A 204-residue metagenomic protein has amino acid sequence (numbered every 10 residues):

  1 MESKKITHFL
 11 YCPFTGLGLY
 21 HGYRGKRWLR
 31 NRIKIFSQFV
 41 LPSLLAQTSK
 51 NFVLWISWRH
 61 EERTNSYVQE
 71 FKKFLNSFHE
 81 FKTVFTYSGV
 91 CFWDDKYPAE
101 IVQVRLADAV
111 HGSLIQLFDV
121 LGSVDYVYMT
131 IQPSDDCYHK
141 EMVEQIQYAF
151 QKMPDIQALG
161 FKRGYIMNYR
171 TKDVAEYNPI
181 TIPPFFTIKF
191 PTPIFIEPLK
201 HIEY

Functional and structural regions predicted by a protein language model:
K4-R32: A solvent-exposed, charged loop/short amphipathic helix patch at secondary-structure junctions
T7-C12, R24, S43-L44, F52-S57: Hydrophobic targeting segments
H8, N51-L54, T83, V127-Y128 (+1 more regions): Residue-level recognition of the N-termini of beta-strands and the immediately preceding loop/turn
L19-K26, S57-I131: Active-site-proximal specificity loops/subdomain of glycosyltransferases
W28, F39-N51, K73-F78: Short, acidic, metal-binding catalytic loop of nucleotide-sugar glycosyltransferases
W28-L41, V68-F71, A107-G112, V143-Q145: Well-ordered, non-membrane alpha-helical segments in soluble/globular domains
D94-G122, T130, H139-Y204: Conserved catalytic core of nucleotide-sugar-dependent glycosyltransferases
D135-C137: Acidic metal-phosphate-binding loop of nucleotide-sugar-dependent transferases
